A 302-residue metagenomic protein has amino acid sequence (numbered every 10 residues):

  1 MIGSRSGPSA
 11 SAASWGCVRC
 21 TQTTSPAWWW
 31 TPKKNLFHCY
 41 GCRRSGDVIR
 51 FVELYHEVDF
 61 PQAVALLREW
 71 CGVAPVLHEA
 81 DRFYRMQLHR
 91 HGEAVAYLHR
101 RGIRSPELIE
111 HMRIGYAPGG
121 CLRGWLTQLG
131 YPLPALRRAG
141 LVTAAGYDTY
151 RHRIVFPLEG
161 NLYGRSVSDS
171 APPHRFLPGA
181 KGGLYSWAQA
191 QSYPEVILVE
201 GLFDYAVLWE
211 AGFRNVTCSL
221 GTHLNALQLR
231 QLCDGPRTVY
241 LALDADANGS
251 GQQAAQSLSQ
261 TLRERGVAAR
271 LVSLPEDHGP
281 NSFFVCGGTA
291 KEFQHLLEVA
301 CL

Functional and structural regions predicted by a protein language model:
M1-A74, Y240, R263, H295-L296: N-terminal structured subdomain of primase-like DNA metabolism proteins
G7-P8, G102-G115, G212-H223: Short, well-structured beta-strand/strand-turn elements
V18, C39, V52, L98 (+5 more regions): Terminal peptide-recognition signature
R43-G46, P172-R175, Y193-V196, L202-L302: TOPRIM fold recognition
D59-R100: Conserved active-site segments centered on acidic
A63, L108-I109, L136: Small-residue helix-packing motif on alpha-helices
P75-E79, G92, Y97-A117, S273-L274: Conserved alpha/beta enzyme-core scaffolds, especially Rossmann-like or related mixed alpha/beta domains that build
G120-T238, Q253-A254: Phosphate-handling DNA/RNA-contact segment within nucleic-acid enzymes
